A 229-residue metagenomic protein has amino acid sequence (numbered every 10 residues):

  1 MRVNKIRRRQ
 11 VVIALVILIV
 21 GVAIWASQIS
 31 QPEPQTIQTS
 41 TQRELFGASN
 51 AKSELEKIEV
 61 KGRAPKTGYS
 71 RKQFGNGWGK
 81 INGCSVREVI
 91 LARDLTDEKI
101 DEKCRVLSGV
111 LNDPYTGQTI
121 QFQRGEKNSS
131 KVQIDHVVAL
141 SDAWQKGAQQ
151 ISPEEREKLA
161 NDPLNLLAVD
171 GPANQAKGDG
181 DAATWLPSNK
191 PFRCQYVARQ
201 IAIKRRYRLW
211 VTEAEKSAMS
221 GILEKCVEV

Functional and structural regions predicted by a protein language model:
M1-R8: N-terminal Lys/Arg-rich, disordered targeting/topogenic segments
V11-I29: Hydrophobic membrane-insertion alpha-helices, especially the h-region of bacterial N-terminal signal peptides
L15, I58-V60, Q175: Alpha-helical interaction segments
S30-Q35: Signal peptide processing junction and immediate N-terminal pro/mature segment of secreted/exported proteins
T36-Q118, F122, D142: Cell wall/extracellular polymer interaction/catalysis modules
Y115-V229: Domain-level detector of nuclease and nuclease-like folds in predominantly extracellular/periplasmic contexts
